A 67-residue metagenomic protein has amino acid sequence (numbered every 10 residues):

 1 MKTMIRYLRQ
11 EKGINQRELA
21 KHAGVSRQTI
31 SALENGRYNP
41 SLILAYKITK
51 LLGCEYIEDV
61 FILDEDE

Functional and structural regions predicted by a protein language model:
M1-E11: A short, Lys/Arg-rich alpha-helix, primarily the initiator
Q10, K21, K50: Alpha-helical residues within the helix-turn-helix
G13-S31: Short alpha-helical DNA-recognition segment
A45-T49, V60: Hydrophobic micro-packing sites on short alpha-helices
G53-E67: Short C-terminal boundary/hinge segments that cap the last helix of small helical domains
